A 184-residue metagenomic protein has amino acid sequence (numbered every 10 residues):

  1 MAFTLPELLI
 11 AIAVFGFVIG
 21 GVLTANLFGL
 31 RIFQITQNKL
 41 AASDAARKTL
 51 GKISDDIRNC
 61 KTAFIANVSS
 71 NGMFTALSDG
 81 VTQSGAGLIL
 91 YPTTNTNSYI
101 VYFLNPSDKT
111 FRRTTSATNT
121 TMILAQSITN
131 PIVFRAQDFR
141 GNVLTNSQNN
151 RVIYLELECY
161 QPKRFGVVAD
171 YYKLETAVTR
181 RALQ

Functional and structural regions predicted by a protein language model:
M1-A2, Q184: Short, Lys/Arg-enriched, disordered terminal segments
F3-R58: Aliphatic-rich helix starts adjacent to a transmembrane/signal segment
A11, N71-M73, F165: Short helix-coil transition/hinge motifs at the ends and kinks of transmembrane helices, capturing the brief
F28, I35-N38, V68, V133 (+1 more regions): Short capping/connector residues at structural and topological boundaries
R58-V68: Short, well-structured beta-strand/strand-turn elements
A66, G72-L144, K173: Type IV pilin-like appendage domain
T94, T129-Q184: Short linear sequence signals and composition-biased patches located at protein termini or domain-edge surfaces
